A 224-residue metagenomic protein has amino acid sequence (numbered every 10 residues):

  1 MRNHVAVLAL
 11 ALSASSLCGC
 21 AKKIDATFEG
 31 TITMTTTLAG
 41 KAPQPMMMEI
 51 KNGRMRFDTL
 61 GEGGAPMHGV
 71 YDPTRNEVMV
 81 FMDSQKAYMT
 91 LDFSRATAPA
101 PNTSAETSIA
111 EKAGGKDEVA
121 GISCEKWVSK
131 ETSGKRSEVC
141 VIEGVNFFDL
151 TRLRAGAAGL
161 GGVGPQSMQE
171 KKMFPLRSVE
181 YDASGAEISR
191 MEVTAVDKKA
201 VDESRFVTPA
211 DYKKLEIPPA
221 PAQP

Functional and structural regions predicted by a protein language model:
M1-V7: Bacterial N-terminal signal peptides that target proteins for export
S16-G19: C-terminal motif of bacterial Sec signal peptides marking the signal peptidase cleavage site
A21-P224: Extended soluble regions of mature proteins
